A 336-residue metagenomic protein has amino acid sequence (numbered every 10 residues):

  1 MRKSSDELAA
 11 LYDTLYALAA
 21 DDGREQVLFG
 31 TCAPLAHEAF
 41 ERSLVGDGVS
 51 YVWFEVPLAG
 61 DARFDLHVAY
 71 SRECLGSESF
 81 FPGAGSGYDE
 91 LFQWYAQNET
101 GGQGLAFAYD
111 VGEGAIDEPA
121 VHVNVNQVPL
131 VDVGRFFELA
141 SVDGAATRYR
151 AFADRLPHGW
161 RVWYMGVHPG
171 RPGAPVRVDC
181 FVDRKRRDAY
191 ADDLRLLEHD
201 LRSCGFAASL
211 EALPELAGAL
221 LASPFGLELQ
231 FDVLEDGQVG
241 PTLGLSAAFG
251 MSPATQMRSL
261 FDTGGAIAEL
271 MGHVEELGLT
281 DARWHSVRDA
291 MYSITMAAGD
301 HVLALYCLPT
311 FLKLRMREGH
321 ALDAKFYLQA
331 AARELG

Functional and structural regions predicted by a protein language model:
M1-D110: An N-terminal, globular interaction/scaffold subdomain
A20-V27, A145-R148, F206-S209: Residue-level signal for secondary-structure boundary elements
G30-A59, T100-A108, G112-G114, L156-G166 (+2 more regions): Short, compositionally biased low-complexity segments enriched in polar/charged residues
V56-D61, V111-A115, V167-A174, E235-V239 (+1 more regions): Short, low-complexity cationic-aromatic patches
F64-R72, E118-Q127, P172-D188, T242-S252 (+1 more regions): Extracellular/lumenal glycan-associated surfaces
S71-Q97, V131-G144, K185-A207, T255-E275 (+2 more regions): Extended intrinsically disordered, low-complexity coil regions enriched in Ser, Thr, Gly, Ala and often Pro
G85-L197: Internal, hydrophobic cores of structured domains that mediate oligomerization or house catalytic pockets within large
D192-G336: C-terminal structured domains
